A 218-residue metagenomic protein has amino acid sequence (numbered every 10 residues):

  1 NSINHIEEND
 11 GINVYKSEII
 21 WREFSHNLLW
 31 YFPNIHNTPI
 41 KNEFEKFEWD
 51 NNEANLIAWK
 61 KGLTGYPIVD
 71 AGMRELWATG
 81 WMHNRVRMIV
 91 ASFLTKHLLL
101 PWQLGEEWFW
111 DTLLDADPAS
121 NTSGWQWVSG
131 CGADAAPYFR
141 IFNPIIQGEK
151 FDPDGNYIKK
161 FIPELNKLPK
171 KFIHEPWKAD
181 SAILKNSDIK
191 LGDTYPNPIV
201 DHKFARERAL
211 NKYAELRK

Functional and structural regions predicted by a protein language model:
N1-K218: C-terminal catalytic domain of photolyase/cryptochrome flavoproteins, centering on the FAD-binding pocket
